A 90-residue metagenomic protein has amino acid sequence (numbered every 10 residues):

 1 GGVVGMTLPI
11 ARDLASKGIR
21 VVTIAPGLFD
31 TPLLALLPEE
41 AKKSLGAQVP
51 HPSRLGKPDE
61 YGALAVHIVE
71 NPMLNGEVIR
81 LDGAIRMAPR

Functional and structural regions predicted by a protein language model:
G2-T7, V21: Conserved catalytic Lys-bearing alpha helix of Rossmann-like short-chain dehydrogenase/reductases
R12-S16: Alpha-helical segment proximal to the catalytic Tyr-Lys
K17, V22, E77: Rossmann-like NAD(H)/NADP(H) cofactor-binding core
V21, A25-L36: Short, flexible catalytic-loop segment of classical short-chain dehydrogenase/reductase
E40-E60: Catalytic Tyr-x(3-8)-Lys segment
K57-L81, R86: C-terminal substrate-recognition "lid" of short-chain dehydrogenase/reductases
